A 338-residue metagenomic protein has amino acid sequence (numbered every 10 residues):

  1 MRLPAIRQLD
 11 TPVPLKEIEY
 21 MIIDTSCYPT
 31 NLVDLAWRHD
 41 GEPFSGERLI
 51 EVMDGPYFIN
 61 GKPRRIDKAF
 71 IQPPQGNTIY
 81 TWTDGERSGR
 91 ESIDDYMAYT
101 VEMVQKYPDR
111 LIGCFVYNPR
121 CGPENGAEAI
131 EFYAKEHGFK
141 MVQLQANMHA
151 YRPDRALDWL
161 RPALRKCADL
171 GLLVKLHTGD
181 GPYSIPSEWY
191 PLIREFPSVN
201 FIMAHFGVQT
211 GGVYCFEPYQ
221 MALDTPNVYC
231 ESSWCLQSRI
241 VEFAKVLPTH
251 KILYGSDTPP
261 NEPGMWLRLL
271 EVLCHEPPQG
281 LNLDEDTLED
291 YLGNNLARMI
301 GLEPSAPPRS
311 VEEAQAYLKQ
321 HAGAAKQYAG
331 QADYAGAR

Functional and structural regions predicted by a protein language model:
R2-K68, T249, E262-R338: Mid-to-C-terminal alpha-helical segments outside catalytic/metal-binding sites
P4-I6, E17, W82-V174, V228: Active-site gating/metal-coordination segments in enzymes
L9, S45-F58, D95-V101, G126-I130 (+3 more regions): Alpha-helical scaffolding within the catalytic cores of extracellular/periplasmic polymer-degrading hydrolases
I22, A69, L111-G113, V174 (+4 more regions): Hydrophobic/aromatic residues located in beta-strands of well-ordered beta-sheets within soluble catalytic
S26, T100, V104, Y133 (+8 more regions): Conserved, mostly hydrophobic/aromatic
C27, H39-D40, E47-E86, L111-N118 (+2 more regions): Divalent metal-dependent hydrolysis catalytic cores, especially in the metallo-beta-lactamase
Y28-T30, P74-T78, N118-G122, N147-H149 (+4 more regions): Short, solvent-exposed loop/turn segments at secondary-structure junctions
K140, Y151-Y254, N261, G280 (+2 more regions): Catalytic pocket-lining loop regions of alpha/beta-barrel enzymes, especially the amidohydrolase/enolase/GH5 lineages
